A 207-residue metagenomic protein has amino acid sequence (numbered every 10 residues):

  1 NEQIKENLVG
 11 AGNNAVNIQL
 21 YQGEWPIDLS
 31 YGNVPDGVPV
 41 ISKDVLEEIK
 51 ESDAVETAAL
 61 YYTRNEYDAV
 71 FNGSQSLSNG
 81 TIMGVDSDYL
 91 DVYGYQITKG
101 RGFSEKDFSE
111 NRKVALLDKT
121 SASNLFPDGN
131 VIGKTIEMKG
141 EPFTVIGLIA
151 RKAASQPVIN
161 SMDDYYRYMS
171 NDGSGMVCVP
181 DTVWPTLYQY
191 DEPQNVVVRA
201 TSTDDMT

Functional and structural regions predicted by a protein language model:
N1-E24: Alpha-helical transmembrane segments
Q3, E48-S52, N124, L187: Structured segments of extracytoplasmic/periplasmic soluble domains in secreted or envelope-associated proteins
N14, S78-G80, F143: Change "...and in nucleic-acid phosphodiester-cleaving endonucleases..." to "...and in nucleic-acid processing enzymes
L20-E51, E56-D88, R101-V114, A153-R167: Short acidic/polar micro-motifs at solvent-exposed secondary-structure junctions
D88-G102, K113-T207: Mid-to-C-terminal secondary-structure elements that act as membrane-proximal/extracytoplasmic interface segments
